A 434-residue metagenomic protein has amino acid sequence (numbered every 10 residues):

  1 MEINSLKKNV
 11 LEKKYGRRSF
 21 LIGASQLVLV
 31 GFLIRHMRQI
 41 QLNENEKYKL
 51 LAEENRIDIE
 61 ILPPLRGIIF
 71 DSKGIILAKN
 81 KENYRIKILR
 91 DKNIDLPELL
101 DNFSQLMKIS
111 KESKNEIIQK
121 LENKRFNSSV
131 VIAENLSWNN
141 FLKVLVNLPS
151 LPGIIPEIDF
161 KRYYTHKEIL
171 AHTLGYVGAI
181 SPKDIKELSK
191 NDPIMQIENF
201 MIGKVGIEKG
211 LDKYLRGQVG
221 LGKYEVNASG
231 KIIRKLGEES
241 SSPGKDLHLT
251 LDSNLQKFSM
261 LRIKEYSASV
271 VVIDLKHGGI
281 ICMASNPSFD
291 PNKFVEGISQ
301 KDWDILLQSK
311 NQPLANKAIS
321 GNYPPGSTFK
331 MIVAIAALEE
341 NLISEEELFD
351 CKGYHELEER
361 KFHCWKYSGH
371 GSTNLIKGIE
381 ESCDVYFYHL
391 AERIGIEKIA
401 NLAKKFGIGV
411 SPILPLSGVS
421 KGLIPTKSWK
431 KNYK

Functional and structural regions predicted by a protein language model:
M1-Q300, N322, E397-G407: Periplasmic/cell-envelope proteins involved in peptidoglycan metabolism and beta-lactam response
I3-N9, A78, V226-L236, A268 (+2 more regions): Beta-lactam-recognizing serine transpeptidase/beta-lactamase-like catalytic domain environment
